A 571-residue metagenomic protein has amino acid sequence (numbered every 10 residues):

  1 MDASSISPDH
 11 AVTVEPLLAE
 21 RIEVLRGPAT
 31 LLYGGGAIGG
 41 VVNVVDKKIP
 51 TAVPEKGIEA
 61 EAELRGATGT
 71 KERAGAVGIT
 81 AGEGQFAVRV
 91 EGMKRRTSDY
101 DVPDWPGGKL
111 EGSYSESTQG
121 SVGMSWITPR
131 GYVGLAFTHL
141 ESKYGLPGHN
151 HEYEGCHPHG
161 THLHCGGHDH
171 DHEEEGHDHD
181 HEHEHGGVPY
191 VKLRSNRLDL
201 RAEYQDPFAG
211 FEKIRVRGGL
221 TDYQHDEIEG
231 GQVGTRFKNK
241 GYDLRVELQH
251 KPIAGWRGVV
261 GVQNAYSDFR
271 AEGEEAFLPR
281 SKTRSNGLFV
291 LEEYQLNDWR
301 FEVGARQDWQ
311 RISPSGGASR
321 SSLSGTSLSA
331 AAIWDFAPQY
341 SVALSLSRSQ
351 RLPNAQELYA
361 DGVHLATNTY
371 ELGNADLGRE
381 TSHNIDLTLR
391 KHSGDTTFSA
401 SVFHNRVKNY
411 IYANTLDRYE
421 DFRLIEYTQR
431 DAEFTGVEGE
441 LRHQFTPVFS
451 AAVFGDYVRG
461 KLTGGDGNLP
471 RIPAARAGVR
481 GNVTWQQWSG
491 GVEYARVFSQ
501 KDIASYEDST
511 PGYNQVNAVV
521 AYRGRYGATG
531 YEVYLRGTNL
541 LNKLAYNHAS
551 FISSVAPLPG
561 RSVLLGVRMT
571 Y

Functional and structural regions predicted by a protein language model:
M1-A52, K71, L387, F551: Acidic, small-polar-rich N-terminal luminal/periplasmic segments of exported/outer-membrane proteins
S5, I49, A60, A76-V191 (+1 more regions): Periplasmic-side early beta-strands and strand-to-turn transitions of outer-membrane beta-barrels
A11-T13, A67-G69, K109-E116, V188-R194 (+8 more regions): Replace "Gram-negative outer membrane beta-barrel proteins" with "bacterial and organellar outer membrane beta-barrel
L64-T70, E83-Q85, K94-S98, T128-R130 (+15 more regions): Transmembrane beta-strands of outer-membrane beta-barrel pores
Y132-G134, T138, K192-D335, S341 (+5 more regions): Face-selective signature of the C-terminal outer-membrane beta-barrel domain
C165-D199, R320-S321, S327-A331, D335 (+6 more regions): Outer-membrane beta-barrel signature, preferentially recognizing the C-terminal barrel domain of Gram-negative
G258, S399, F403-V407, I425-I503 (+2 more regions): Gram-negative outer-membrane beta-barrel transporters
Q350, R406-K408, S499-K501, Y522-Y571: C-terminal beta-signal and adjacent terminal beta-strands/loops of Gram-negative outer-membrane beta-barrel proteins
